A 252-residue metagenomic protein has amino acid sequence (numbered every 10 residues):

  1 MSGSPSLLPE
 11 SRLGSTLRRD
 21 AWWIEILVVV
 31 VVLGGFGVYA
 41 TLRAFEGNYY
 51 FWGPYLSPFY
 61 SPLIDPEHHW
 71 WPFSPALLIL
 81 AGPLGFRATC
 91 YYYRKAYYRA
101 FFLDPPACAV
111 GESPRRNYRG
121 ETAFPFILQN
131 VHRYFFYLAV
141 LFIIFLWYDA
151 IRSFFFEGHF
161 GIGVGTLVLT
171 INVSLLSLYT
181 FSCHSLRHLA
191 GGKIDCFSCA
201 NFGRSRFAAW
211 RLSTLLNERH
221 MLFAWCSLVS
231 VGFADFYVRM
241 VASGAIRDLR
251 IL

Functional and structural regions predicted by a protein language model:
M1-L252: Membrane-embedded alpha-helical bundles that constitute the cytochrome b-like, heme-associated redox core of multi-pass
